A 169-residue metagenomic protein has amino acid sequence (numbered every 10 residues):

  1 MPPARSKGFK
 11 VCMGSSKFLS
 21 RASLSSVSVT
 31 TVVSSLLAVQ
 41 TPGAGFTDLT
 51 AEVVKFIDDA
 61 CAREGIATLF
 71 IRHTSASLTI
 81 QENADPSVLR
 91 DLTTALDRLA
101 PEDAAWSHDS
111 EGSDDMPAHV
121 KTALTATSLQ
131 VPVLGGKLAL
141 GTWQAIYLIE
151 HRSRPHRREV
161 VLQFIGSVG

Functional and structural regions predicted by a protein language model:
P3-G169: Active-site histidine-anchored catalytic micro-motif
